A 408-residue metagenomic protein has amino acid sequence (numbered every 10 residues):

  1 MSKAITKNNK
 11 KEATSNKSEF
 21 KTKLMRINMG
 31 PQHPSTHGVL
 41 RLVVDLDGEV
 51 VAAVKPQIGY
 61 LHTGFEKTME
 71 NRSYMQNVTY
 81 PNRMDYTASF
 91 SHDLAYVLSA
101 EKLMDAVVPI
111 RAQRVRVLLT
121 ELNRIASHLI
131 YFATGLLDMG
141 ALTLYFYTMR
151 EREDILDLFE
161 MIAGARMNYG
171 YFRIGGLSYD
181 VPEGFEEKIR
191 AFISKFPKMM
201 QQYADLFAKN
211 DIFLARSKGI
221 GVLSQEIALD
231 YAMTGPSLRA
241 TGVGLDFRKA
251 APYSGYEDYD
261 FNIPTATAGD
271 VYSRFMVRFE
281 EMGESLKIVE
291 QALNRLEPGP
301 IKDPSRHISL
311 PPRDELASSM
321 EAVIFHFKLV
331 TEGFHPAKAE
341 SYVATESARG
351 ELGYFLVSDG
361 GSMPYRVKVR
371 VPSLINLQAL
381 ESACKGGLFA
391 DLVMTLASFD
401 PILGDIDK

Functional and structural regions predicted by a protein language model:
S2-K408: Metal/cofactor-centered catalytic core regions of large enzymes
